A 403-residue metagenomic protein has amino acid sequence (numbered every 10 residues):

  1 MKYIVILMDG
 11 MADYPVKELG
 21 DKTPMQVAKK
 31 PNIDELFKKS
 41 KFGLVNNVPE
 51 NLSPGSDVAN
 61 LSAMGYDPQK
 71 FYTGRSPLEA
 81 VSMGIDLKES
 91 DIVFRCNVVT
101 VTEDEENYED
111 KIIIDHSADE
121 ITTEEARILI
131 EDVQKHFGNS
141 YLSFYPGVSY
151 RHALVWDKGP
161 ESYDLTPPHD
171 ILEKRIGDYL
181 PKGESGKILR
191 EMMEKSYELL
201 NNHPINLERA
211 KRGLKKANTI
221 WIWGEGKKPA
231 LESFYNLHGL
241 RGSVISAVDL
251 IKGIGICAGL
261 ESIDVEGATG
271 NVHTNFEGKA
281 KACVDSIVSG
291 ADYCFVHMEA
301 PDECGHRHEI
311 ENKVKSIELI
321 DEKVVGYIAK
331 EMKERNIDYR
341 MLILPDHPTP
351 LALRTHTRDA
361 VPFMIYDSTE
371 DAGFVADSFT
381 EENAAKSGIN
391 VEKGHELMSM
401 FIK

Functional and structural regions predicted by a protein language model:
M1-K403: Feature captures the catalytic ectodomains and active-site-proximal regions of enzymes that hydrolyze or transfer
